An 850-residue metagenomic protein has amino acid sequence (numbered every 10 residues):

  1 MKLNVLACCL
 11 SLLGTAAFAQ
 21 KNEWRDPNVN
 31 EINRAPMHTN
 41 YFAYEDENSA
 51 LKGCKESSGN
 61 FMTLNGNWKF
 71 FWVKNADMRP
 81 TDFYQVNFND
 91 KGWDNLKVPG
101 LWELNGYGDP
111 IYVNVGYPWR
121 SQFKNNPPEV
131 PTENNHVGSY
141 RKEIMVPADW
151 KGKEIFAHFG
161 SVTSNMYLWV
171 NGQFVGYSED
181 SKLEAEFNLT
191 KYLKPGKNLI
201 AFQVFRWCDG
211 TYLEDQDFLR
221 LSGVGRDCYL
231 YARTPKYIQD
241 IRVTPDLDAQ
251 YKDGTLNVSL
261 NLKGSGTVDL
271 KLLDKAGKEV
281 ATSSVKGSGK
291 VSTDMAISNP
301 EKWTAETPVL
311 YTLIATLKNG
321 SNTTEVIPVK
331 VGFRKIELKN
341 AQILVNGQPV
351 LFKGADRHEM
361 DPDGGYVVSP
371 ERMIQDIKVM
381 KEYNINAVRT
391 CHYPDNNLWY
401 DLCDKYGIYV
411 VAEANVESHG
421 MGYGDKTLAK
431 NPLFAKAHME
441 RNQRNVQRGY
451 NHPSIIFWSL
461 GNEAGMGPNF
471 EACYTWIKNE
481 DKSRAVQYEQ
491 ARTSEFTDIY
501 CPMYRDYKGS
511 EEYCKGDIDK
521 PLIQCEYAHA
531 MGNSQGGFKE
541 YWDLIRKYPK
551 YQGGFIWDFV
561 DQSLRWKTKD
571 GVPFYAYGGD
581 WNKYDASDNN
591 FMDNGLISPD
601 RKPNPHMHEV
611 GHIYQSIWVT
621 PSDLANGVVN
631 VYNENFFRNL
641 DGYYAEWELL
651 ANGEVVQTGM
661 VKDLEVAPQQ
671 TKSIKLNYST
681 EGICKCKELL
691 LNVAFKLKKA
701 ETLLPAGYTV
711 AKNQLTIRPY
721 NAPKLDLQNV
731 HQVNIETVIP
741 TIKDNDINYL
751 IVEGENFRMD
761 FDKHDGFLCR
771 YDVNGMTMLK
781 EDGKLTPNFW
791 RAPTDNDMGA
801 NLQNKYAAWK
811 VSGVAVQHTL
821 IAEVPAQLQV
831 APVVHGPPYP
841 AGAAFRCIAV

Functional and structural regions predicted by a protein language model:
Q20-C54, Q173, D209-Y212, F218 (+3 more regions): Extended substrate-binding grooves/exosites of carbohydrate-active enzymes
Q20-H158, C208, Y212-Q216, L221-V224 (+2 more regions): Extended carbohydrate-recognition surfaces in non-catalytic/accessory domains of CAZymes and lectin-like proteins
N22-T39, G53-K55, V175, P195-A232 (+2 more regions): Glycine/proline-rich low-complexity spacer/linker segments in large multi-domain proteins
E23-E31, K69-V73, L101-N105, D109 (+7 more regions): Accessory beta-strand-rich segments of carbohydrate-active enzymes
L104, V113, S161, R206 (+4 more regions): Beta-strand/loop-rich accessory regions of lumenal/periplasmic or secreted enzymes, predominantly carbohydrate-active
K194-K197, S259-E337, C684, N692-T737: Extended acidic/polar, glycine-enriched regions that form or flank non-catalytic beta-rich accessory modules
P235-G264, P605-G642, H731-N748: Surface beta-strand/loop "capping" patches
S284-N299, G653-K685: Intrinsically disordered, low-complexity Pro/Gly/Ser/Thr-rich segments with frequent PxxP/GP/PP motifs and embedded
